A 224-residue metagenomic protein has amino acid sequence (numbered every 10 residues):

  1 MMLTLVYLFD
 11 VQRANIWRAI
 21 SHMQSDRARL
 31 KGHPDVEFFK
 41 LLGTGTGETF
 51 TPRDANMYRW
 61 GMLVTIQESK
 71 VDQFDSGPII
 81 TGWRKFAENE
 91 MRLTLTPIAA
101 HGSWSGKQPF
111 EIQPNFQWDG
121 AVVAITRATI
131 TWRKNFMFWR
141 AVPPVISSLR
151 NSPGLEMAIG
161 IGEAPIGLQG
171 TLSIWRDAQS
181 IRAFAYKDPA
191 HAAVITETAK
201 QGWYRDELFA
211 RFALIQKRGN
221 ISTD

Functional and structural regions predicted by a protein language model:
M1-R59, E68-F74, R84-G170, S180-K187 (+1 more regions): Short S/T/G/P-rich N-terminal loop/turn motif that feeds into the first structured element of a domain
L63-T65: Extended repeat-based interaction scaffolds and adjacent low-complexity, acidic/S/T/P-biased segments that form broad
P78: Catalytic-core segment of enzymes that process non-peptidic bonds
A183, P189-D206: Extended hydrophobic/aromatic segments used for targeting, binding, or gating
